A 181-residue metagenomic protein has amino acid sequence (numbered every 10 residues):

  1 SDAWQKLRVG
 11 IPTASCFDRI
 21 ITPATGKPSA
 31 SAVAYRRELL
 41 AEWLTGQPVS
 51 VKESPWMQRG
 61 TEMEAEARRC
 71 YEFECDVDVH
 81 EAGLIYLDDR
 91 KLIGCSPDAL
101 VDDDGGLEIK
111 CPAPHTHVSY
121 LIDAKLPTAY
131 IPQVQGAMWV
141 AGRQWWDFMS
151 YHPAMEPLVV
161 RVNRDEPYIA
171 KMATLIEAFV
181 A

Functional and structural regions predicted by a protein language model:
S1-E62: Charged, glycine-rich intrinsically disordered N-terminal tails and low-complexity linkers that flank
G26-K27, E66-C70, W146-M149: Intrinsically disordered, low-complexity boundary segments flanking structured domains
R37, R68, V134: Generic structural marker for isolated residues within well-ordered, non-membrane alpha-helices of soluble domains
M57-V79: Acidic-basic catalytic patches of nuclease active cores, encompassing PD-(D/E)XK and other metal-cofactor nuclease
F73-P97, V101-V180: Nucleic-acid nuclease catalytic cores
